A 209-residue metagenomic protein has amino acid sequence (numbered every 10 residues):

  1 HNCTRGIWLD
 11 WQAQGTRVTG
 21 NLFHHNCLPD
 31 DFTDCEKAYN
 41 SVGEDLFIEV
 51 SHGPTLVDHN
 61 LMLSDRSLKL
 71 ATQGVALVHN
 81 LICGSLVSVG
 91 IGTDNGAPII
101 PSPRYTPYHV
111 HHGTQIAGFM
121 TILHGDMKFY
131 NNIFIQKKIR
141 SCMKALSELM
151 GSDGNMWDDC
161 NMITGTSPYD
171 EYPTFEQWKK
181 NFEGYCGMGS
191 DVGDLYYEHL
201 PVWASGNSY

Functional and structural regions predicted by a protein language model:
H1-Y209: Glycine- and acidic/polar-rich repeat regions and solenoidal domains
